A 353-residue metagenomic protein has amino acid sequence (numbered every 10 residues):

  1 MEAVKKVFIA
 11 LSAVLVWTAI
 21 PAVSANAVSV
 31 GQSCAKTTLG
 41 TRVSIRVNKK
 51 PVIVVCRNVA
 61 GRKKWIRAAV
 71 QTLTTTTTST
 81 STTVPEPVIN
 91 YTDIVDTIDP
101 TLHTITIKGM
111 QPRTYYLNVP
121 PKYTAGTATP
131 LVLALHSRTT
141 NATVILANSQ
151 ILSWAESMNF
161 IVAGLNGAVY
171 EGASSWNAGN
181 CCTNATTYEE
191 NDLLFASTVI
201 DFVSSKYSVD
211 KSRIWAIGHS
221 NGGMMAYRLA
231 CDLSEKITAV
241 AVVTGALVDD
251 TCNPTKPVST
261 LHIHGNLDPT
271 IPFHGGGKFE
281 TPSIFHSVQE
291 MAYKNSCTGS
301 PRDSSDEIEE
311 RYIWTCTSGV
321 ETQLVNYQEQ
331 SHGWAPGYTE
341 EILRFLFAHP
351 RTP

Functional and structural regions predicted by a protein language model:
M1-A27: Secretory targeting and sorting signals
N26-T76: Tryptophan-rich substrate-binding surfaces of secreted polymer-degrading and adhesive proteins
T74-L131, S157, Y188, I217-A241 (+3 more regions): A domain-start/cap signature at the N-terminus of enzymes
T106-K122, G126-W215, M225-R228, D232 (+1 more regions): Serine-hydrolase catalytic machinery in alpha/beta-hydrolase-like enzymes
L133-L135, V243, Y327: Alpha/beta-hydrolase
G167, A241-D249, G265-D268: Active-site nucleophile loop of the alpha/beta-hydrolase fold
G167, N266-P269, F273-G276, Q328-S331: Acidic beta-to-alpha connecting loop that harbors the catalytic carboxylate
S259-I263, T281-P282, A292-P353: C-terminal catalytic histidine-bearing segment of alpha/beta-hydrolase fold enzymes
